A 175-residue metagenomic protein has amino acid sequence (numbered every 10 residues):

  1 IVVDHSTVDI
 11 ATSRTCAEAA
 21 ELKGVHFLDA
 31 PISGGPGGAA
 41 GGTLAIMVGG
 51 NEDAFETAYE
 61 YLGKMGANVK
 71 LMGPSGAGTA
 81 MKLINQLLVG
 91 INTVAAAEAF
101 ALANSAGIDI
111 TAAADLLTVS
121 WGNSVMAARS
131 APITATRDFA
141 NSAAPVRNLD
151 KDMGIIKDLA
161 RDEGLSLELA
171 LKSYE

Functional and structural regions predicted by a protein language model:
D4-Q86: Rossmann-fold dinucleotide-binding core
T57, A77-Y174: Helical "substrate-binding/catalytic lid" subdomain of Rossmann-like NAD(P)-dependent dehydrogenases/reductases
